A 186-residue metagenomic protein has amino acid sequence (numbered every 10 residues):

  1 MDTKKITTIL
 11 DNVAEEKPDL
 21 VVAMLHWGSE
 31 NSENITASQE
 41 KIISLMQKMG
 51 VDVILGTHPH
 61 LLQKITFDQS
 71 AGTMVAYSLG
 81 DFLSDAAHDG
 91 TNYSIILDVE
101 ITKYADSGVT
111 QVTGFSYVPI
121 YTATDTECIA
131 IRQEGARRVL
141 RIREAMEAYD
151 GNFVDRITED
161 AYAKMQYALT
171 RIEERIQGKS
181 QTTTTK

Functional and structural regions predicted by a protein language model:
M1-K186: Acidic, metal/ion-coordinating pockets
